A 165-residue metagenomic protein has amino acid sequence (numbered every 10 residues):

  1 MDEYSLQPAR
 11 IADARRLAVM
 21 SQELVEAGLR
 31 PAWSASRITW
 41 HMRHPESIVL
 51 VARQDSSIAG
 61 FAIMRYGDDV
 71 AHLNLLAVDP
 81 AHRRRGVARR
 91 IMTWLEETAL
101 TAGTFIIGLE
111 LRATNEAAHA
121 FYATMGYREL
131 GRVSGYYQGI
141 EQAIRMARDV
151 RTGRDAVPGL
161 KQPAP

Functional and structural regions predicted by a protein language model:
Y4, P8-R83, M92-T98, A102 (+4 more regions): Acetyl-CoA-dependent GNAT
V78, R112-A113: Short amphipathic helical patch at the helix-1/turn junction of helix-turn-helix
G86: Conserved G/P- and acidic residue-centered "switch" motifs that form tight phosphate/ATP-binding loops in soluble
M92, N115-A118, G135-I140: Short glycine/proline-centered loop/turn elements that form peptide/ligand docking sites
G108-L111, A123, R128-R145: Conserved catalytic-core motifs of GNAT/GCN5-like acyltransferases
